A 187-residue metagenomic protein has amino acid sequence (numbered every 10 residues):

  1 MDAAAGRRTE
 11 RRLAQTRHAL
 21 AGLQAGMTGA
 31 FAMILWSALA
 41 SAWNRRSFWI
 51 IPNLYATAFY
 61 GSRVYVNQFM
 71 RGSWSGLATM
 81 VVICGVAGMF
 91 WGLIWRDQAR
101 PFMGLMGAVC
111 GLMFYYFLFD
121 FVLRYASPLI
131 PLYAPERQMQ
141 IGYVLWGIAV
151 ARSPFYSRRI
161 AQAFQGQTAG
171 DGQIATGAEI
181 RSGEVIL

Functional and structural regions predicted by a protein language model:
L13-R46: N-terminal signal-anchor transmembrane alpha helix
A30-I34, C110-F121: Aromatic-anchored segments of alpha-helical transmembrane domains
W43-F69: Membrane-interface interhelical connector segments
W74-G92: Hydrophobic alpha-helical transmembrane segments
V86, G142-Y156: Hydrophobic cores of alpha-helical transmembrane segments in multi-pass inner/ER membrane proteins, independent
W95-Y115: Internal alpha-helical transmembrane segments of multi-pass membrane proteins
P128-I141: Non-cytosolic membrane-interface motifs at loop->transmembrane helix junctions
A161-L187: Short, highly charged, low-complexity non-transmembrane loops/tails of multi-pass membrane proteins
